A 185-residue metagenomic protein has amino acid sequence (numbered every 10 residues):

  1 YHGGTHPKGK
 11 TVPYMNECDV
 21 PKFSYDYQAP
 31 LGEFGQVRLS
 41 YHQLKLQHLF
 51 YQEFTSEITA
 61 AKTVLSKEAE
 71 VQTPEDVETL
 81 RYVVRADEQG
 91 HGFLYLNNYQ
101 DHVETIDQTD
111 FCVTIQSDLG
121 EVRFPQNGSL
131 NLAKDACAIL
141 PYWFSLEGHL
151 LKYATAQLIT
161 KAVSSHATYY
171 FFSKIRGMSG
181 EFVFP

Functional and structural regions predicted by a protein language model:
Y1-P185: Carbohydrate-binding surfaces of carbohydrate-active enzymes
